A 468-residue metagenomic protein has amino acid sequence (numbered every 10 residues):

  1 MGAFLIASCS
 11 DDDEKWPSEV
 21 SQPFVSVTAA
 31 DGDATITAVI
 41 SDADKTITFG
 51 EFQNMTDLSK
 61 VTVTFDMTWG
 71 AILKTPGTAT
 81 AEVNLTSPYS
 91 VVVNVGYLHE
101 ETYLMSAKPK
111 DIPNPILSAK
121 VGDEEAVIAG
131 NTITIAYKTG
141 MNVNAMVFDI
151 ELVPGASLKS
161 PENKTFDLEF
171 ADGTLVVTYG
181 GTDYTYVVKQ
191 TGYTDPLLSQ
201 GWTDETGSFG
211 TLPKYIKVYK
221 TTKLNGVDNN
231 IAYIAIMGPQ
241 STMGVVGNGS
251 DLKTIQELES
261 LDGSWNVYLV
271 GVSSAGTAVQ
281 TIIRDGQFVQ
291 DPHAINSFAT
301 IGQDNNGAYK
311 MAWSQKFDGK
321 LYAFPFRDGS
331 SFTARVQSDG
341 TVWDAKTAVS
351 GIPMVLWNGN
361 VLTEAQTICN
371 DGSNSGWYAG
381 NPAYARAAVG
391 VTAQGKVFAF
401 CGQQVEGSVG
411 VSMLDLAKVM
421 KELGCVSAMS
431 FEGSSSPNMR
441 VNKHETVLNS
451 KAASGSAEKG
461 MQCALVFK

Functional and structural regions predicted by a protein language model:
L5-S8: C-terminal motif of bacterial Sec signal peptides marking the signal peptidase cleavage site
S10-S199: Beta-rich interaction/scaffold domains
P17-E19, I72, N114-S118, Q240-N248 (+4 more regions): Short, well-ordered strand-loop elements centered on a beta-strand within folded domains, enriched for acidic residues
Y193-Q315: Zymogen propeptides
Y233-M237, A299-Q303, Y309-M311, P353-M354 (+3 more regions): Short beta-strand scaffold segments in enzyme catalytic cores
S273-N374: Active-site-adjacent helix-turn-beta-strand microarchitecture at beta-sheet edges that either contains or buttresses
T277-I295, E364, D371-S427, F431 (+1 more regions): Conserved, well-ordered active-site substructure
